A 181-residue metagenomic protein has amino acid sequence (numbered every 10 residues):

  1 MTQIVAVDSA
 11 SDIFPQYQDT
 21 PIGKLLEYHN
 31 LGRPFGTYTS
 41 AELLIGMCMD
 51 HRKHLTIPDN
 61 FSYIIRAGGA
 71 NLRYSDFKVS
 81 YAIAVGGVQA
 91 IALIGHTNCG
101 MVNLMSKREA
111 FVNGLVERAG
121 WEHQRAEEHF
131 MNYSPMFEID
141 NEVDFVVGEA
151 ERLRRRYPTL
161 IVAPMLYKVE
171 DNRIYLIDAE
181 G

Functional and structural regions predicted by a protein language model:
M1-S40, A70, S75-F77, Y81-G86 (+1 more regions): Divalent-metal-activated hydrolytic enzyme cores
S40-G100: Small-residue-enriched, tightly packed secondary-structure blocks
